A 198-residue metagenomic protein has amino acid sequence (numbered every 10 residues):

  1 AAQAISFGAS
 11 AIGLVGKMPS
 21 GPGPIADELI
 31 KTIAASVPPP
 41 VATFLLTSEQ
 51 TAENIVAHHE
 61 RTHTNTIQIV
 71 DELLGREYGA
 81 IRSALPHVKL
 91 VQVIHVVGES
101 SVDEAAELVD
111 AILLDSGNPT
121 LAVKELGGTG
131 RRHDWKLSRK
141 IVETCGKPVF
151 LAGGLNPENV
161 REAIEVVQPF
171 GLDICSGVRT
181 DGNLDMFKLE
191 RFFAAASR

Functional and structural regions predicted by a protein language model:
A1-G171, S176-R198: Conserved N-terminal beta1-alpha1 strand-loop-helix module at the mouth
